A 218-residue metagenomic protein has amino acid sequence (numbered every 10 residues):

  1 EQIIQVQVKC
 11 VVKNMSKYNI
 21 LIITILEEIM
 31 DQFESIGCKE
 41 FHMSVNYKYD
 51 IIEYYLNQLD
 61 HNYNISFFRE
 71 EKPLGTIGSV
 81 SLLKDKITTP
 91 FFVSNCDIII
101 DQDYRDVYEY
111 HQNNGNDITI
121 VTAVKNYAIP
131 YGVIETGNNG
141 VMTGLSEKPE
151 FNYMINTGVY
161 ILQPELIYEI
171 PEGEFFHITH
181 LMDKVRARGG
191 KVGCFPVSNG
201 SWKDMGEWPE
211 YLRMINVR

Functional and structural regions predicted by a protein language model:
E1-I23: Nucleic-acid nuclease catalytic cores
K9, V133-T136, C194: A structural signal for short hydrophobic beta-strand segments in well-ordered beta-sheet cores
V12-S16, N114, A187: Arginine/glycine-rich "motif VI" loop of SF2 helicases in the C-terminal RecA-like domain
N19, K39-F41, N64, D117 (+1 more regions): Residues at the starts of beta-strands that form the adenosine-phosphate
I25-N95, D106, E172-G173: Conserved N-terminal catalytic core of the sugar/cofactor nucleotidyltransferase
F92, I99, R105-Q112, K125-A128 (+1 more regions): Catalytic-core segments of class I nucleotidyltransferases/pyrophosphorylases that form NMP-activated intermediates
N114-V124: A short, conserved acidic/glycine-rich loop-to-beta-strand motif that forms the donor nucleotide-sugar/metal
